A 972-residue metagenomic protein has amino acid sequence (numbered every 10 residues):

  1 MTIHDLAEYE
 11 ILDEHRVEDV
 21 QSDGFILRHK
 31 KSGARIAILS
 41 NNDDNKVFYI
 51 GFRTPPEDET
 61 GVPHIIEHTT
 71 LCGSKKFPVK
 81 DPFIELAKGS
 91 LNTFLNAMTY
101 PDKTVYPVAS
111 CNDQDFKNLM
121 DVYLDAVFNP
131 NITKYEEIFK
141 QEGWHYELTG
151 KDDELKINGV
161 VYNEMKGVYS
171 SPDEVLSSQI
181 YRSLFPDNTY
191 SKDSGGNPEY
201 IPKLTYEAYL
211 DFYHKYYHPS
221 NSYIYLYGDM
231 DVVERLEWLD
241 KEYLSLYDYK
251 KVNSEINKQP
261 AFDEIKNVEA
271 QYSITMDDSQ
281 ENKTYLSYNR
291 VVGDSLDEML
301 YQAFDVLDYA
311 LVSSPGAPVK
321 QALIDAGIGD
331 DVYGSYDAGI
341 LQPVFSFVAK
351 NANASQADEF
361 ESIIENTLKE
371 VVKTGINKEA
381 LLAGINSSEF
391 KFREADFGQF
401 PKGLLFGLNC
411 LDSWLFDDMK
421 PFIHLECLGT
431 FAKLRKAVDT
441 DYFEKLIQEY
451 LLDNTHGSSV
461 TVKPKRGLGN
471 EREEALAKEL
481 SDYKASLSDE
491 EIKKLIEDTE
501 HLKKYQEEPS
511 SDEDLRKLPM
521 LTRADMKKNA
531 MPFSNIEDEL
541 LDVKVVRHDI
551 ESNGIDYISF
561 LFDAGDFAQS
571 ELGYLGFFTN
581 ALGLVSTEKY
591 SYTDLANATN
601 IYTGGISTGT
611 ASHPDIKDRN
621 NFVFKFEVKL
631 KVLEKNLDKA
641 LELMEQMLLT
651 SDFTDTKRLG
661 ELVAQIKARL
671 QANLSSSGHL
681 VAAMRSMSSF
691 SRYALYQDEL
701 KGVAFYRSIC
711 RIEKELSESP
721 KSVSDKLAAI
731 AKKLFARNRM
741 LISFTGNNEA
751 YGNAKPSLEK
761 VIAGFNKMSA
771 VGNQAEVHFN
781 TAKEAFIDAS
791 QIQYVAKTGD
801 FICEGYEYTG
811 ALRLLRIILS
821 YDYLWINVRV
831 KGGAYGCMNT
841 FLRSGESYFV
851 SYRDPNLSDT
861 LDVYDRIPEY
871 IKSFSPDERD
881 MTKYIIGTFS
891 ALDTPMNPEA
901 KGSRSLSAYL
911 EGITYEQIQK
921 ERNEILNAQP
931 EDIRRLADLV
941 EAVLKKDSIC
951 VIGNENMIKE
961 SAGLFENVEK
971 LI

Functional and structural regions predicted by a protein language model:
M1-V47: Non-catalytic terminal extensions that flank enzyme cores
S40-N42, Y49-G51, Y162, K166-S171 (+10 more regions): His/Glu-based metal-binding/catalytic segments typifying zinc-dependent metallopeptidases
N45-P55, D81-N129, E136-E147, E174-E199 (+12 more regions): M16 family metallopeptidases and their MPP-like homologs
V62, I66-T70, F578: Active-site His/Glu-centered metal-binding helix of metallohydrolases
C72-G73, G196, Y200-S222: A conserved hydrophobic secondary-structure block that centers on an alpha-helix together with its immediately flanking
F94, L210-H214, S273-M276, V319 (+11 more regions): Generic recognition of flexible, low-complexity loop/linker segments
N158, L210-E242, V723-L758: Non-catalytic, conformational "gating/processing" segments within enzyme and secreted inhibitor domains
A432, K445-F533, Q671, L680 (+5 more regions): Long, compositionally biased intrinsically disordered regions
